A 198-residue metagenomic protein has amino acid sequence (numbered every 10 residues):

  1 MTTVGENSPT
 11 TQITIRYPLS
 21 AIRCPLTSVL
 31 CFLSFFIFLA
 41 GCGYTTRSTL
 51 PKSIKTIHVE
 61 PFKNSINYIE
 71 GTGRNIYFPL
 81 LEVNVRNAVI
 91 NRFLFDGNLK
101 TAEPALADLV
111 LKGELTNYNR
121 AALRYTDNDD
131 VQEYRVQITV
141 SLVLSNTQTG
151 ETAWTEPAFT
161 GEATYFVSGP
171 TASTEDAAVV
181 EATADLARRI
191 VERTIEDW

Functional and structural regions predicted by a protein language model:
M1-I22: N-terminal secretory signal peptides that target proteins for export/translocation
P18-L19, P25-L26, L33: Short polybasic linear motifs
S28-G41: Bacterial N-terminal signal peptides
G41-I90, N98, Q148, E192-W198: A structural "domain/chain start" motif
V59-F62, F93, G113, V140 (+2 more regions): Buried hydrophobic packing residues in well-ordered domains
G73, Y77-V85, E103, Q132-V136 (+1 more regions): Extracytoplasmic/periplasmic, Sec-exported soluble proteins
D96-W154, G161-S173: Surface-exposed short loop/turn segments
E175-W198: Compositionally biased, intrinsically disordered linkers/stalks adjacent to structured regions
